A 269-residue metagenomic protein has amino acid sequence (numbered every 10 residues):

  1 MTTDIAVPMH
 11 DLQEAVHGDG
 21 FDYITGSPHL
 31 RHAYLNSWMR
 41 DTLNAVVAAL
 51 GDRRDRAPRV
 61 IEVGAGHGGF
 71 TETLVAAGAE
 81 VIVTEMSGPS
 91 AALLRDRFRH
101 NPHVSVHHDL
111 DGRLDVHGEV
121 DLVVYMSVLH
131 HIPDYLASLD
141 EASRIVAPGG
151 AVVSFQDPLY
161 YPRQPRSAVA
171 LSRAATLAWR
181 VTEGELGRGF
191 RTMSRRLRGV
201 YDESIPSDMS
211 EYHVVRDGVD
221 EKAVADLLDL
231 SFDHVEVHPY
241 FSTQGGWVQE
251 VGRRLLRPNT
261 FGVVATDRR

Functional and structural regions predicted by a protein language model:
M1-D55, T73, S90: Conserved class I S-adenosyl-L-methionine
R56-G66: Conserved class I S-adenosyl-L-methionine
H67-R113: Class I SAM-dependent methyltransferase SAM/SAH-binding core
V124: A conserved beta-strand element that flanks and buttresses the S-adenosyl-L-methionine
L136-P148: A short glycine-rich, Lys/Arg-flanked "PGG" loop and its adjoining helix->strand segment in the class I
A151-T192: Conserved class I S-adenosyl-L-methionine
V215-F232, V237: Short alpha-helix
S231-D233, V248-R269: Core SAM-dependent methyltransferase catalytic element
